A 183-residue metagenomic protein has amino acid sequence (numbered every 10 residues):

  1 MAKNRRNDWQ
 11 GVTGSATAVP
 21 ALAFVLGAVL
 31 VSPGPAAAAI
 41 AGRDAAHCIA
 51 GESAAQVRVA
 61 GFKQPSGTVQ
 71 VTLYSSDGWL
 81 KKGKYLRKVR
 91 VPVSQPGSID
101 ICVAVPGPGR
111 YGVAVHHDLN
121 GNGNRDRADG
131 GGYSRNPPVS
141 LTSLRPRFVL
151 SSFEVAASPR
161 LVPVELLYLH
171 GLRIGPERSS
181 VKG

Functional and structural regions predicted by a protein language model:
A16-P33: Bacterial N-terminal signal peptides
A39-H47, P137-L172: Extracellular beta-sheet/turn segments enriched in Thr/Pro/Gly and aliphatic residues
S53-G61, V71: A short, amphipathic beta-strand motif
Q70-Y74, A114: Beta-strand signatures of extracellular beta-sandwich domains
V91-G97, E154-A157: Short proline/glycine- and polar residue-rich coil/turn motifs
S98-V105, V164: Exposed aromatic-hydrophobic patches
G109-V115: A short tyrosine-centered beta-strand micro-motif
D118-R127: Acidic, glycine-anchored loop motifs typical of Ca2+
